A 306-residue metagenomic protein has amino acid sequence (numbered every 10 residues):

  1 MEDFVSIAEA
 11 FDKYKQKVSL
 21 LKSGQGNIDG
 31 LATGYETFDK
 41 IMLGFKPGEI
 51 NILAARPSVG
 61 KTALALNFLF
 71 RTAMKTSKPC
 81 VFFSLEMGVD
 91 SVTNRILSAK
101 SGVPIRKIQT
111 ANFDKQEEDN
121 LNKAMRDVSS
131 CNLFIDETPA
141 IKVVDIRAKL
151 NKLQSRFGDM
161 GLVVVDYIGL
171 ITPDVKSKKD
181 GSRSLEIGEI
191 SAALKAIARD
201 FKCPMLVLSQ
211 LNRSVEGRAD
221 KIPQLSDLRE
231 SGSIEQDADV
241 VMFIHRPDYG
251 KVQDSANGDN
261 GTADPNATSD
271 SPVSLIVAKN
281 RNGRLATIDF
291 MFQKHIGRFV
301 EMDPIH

Functional and structural regions predicted by a protein language model:
M1-P47, V103, E118, M125-D136 (+5 more regions): Core recognition of P-loop NTPase motor domains used across DNA-transaction enzymes
K40, M74-D159, P173, T287-D289: Cytosolic-facing regulatory segments adjacent to core modules
N51-I52, V81: Short hydrophobic/aromatic beta-strand immediately N-terminal to the Walker A/P-loop
S58: Walker A (P-loop) phosphate-binding loop of P-loop NTPases
K61: Conserved lysine of the Walker
L64, F68, V92: Hydrophobic positions on the alpha1 helix immediately C-terminal to the Walker A/P-loop
R106-K115, F134-A140, P173-G188, V215-S226: Flexible beta-alpha connector loops of hexameric P-loop NTPases
V143-V163, S177, A192-F201, R213-H306: C-terminal regions of RecA-like/P-loop NTPase motor modules
